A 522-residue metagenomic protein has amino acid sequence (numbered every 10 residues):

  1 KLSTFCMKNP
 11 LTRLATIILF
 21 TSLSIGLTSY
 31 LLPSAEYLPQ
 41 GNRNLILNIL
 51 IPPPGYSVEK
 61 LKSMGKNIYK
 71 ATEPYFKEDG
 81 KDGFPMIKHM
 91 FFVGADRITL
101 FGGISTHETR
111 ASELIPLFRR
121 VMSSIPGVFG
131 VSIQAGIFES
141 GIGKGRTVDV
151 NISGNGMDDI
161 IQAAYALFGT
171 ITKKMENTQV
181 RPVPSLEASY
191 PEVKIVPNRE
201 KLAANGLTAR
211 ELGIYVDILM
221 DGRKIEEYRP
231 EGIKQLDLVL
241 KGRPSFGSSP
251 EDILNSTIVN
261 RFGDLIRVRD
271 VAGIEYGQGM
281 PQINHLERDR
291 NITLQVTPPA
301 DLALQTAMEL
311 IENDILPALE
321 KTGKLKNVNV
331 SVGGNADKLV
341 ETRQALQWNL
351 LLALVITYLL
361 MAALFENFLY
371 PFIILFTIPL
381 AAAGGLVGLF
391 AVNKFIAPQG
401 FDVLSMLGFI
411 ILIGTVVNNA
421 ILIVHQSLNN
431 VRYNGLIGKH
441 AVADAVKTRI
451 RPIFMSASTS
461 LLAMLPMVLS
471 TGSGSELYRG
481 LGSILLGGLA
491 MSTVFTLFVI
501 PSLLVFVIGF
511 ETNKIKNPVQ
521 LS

Functional and structural regions predicted by a protein language model:
K1, F101, N419, S458-T459 (+1 more regions): Transmembrane alpha-helices and their membrane-interface boundaries in multi-pass membrane transporters and channels
K1-I18, P54-Y56, K88, A443 (+2 more regions): Interfacial helix-loop-helix hairpins and adjacent transmembrane helices of multi-pass alpha-helical membrane proteins
K1-Y37, V150: Signature of alpha-helical transmembrane segments and their immediate interfacial
S3-L11, F168, E312, G333-I356 (+6 more regions): Alpha-helical membrane-interface segments at transmembrane helix boundaries
G26, N44-P54, D96-H107, I142-D158 (+5 more regions): Short, hydrophobic beta-strand segments
Y30, E59-K144, G169, E200-D221: Solvent-exposed, membrane-proximal periplasmic/extracellular interface segments of envelope transport and secretion
F168-A353, A362, G438-H440: Extracytoplasmic/periplasmic membrane-proximal domains and adjacent transmembrane bundles of envelope biogenesis
L359-R449, F454-S470, M491, F495-F498: Hydrophobic transmembrane alpha-helices and their membrane-interface caps in long multi-pass transport proteins
